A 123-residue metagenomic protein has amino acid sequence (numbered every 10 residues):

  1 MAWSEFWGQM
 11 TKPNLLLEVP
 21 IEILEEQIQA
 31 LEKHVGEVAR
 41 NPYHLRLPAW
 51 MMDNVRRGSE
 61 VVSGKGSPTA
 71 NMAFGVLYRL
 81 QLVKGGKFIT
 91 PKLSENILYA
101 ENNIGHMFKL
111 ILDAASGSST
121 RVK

Functional and structural regions predicted by a protein language model:
M1-K123: Metal-dependent de-N-acetylase/amidase catalytic core
